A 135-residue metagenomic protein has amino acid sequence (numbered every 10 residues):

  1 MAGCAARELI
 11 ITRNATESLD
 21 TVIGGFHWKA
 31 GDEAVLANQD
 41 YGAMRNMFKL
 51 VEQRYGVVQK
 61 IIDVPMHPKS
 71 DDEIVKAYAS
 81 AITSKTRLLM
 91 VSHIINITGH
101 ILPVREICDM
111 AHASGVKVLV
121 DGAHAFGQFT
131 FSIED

Functional and structural regions predicted by a protein language model:
M1-D135: Pyridoxal 5′-phosphate
